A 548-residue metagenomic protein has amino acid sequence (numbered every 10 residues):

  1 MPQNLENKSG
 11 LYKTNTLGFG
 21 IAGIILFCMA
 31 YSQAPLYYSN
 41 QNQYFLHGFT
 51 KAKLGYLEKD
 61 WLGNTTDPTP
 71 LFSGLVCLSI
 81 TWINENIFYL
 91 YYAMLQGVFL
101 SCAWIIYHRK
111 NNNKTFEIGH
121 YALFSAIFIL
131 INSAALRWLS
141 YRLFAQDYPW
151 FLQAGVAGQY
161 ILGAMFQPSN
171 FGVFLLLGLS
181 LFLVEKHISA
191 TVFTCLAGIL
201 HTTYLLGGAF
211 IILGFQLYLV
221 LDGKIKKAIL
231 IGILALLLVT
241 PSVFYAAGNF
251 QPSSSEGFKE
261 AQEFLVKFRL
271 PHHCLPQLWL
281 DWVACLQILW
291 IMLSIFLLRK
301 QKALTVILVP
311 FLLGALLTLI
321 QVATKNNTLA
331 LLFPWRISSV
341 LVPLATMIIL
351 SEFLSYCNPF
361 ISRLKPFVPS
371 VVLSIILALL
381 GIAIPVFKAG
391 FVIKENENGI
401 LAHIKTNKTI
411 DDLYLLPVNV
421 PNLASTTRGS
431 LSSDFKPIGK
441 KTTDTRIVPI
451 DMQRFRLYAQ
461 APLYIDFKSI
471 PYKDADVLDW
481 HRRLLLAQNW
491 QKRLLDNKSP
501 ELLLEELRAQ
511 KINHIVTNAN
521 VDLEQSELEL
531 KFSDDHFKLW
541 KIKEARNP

Functional and structural regions predicted by a protein language model:
M1-F27, T115-L123, P548: Start-transfer (signal-anchor) and selected internal transmembrane alpha helices of multi-pass inner/ER membrane
M1-T14, K110, L183-I188, L217-I229 (+1 more regions): Membrane-interface junctions at the ends of membrane-embedded or membrane-associated helices
I24-L100, N112-A126, R137-F171, T202-T203: Active-site lumenal/periplasmic loops and adjacent helix-entry segments of GT-C-fold, multi-pass membrane
C28-F45, T50-A52, Y56-L57, W61-T69 (+3 more regions): Transmembrane catalytic cores of multi-pass membrane glycosyltransferases and polysaccharide-assembly enzymes
G163-S189, L221: Membrane-interface transmembrane helices that cradle and orient dolichyl/undecaprenyl
L179-L181, S189-T202, I211-L213, A235-L237: Membrane-interface alpha helices of multi-pass inner-membrane proteins
I233-L236, C357-A383: Signature aromatic-anchored transmembrane alpha helix within multi-pass, membrane-resident enzymes that catalyze glycan
V386-P548: Extracytoplasmic
